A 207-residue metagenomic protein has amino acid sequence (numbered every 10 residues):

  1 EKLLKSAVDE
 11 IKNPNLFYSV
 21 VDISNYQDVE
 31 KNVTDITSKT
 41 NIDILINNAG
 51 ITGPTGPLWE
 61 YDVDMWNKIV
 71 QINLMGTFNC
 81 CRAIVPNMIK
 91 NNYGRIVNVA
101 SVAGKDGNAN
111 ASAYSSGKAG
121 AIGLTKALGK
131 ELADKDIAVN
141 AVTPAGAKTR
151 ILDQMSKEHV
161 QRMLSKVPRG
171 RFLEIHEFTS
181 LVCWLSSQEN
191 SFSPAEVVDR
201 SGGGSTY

Functional and structural regions predicted by a protein language model:
E1, V20-K31, V63, H176: The beta1-alpha1 cofactor-binding region of Rossmann-like NAD(H)/NADP(H)-dependent oxidoreductases
T52-T55, D106, C183, P194-Y207: Short C-terminal tail/terminal secondary-structure segment of NAD(P)H-dependent dehydrogenase/reductase domains
G56-L58, M65-N67, L152, M163: Substrate-binding pocket helix/loop in short-chain dehydrogenase/reductase
W59-F78, Y93, V97, A121 (+1 more regions): Catalytic Tyr-X3-Lys loop
C81, G117, T125: Active-site helix of classical SDR
P86, K130-D134, S191: Alpha-helical segment proximal to the catalytic Tyr-Lys
S101: Residue(s) in the substrate-gating loop at a strand-loop-helix junction that position the organic substrate next
V167-F178: A conserved structural motif in NAD(P)-dependent oxidoreductases
